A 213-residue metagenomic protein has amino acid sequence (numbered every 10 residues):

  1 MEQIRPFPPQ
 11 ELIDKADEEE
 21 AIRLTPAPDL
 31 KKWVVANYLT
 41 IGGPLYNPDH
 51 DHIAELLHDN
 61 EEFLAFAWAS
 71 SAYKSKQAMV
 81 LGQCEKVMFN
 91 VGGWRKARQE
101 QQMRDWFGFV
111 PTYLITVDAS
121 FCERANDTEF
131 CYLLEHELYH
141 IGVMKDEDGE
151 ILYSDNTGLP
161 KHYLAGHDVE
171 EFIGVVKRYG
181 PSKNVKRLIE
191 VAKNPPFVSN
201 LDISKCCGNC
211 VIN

Functional and structural regions predicted by a protein language model:
E2-R5, I13, D17, D29-Y38 (+3 more regions): Metalloprotease/metallohydrolase-associated module, dominated by Zn2+-dependent proteases
P9: Beta-strand-enriched accessory nucleic-acid recognition/scaffold domains that flank the catalytic cores of large
E19-R23: Active-site rim elements
Y132-M144: Active-site recognition of the HExxH zinc-binding catalytic motif
